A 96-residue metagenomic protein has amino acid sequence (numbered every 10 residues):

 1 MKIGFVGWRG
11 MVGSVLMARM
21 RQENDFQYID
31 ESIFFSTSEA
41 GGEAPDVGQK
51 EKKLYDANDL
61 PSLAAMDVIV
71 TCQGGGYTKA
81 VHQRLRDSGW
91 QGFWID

Functional and structural regions predicted by a protein language model:
M1-D96: N-terminal Rossmann-like NAD(P) cofactor-binding subdomain of oxidoreductases, focused on the glycine-rich
